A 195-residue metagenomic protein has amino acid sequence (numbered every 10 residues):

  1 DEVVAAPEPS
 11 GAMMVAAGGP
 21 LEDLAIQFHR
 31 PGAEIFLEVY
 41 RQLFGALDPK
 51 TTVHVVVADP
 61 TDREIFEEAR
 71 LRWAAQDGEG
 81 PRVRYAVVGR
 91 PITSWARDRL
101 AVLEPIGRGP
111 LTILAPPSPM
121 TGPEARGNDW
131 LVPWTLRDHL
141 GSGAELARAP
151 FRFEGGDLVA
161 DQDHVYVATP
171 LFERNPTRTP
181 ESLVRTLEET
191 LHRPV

Functional and structural regions predicted by a protein language model:
D1-V195: Histidine/cysteine-enriched polar flanking segments
